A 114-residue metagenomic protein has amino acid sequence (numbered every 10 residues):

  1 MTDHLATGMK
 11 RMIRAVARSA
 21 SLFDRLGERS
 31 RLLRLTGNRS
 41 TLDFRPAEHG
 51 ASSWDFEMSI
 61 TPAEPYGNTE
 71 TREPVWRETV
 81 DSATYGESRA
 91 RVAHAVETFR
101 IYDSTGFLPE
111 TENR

Functional and structural regions predicted by a protein language model:
M1-R39: Negatively charged, low-complexity tracts enriched in Asp/Glu with abundant Ser/Thr
A6-M12, A20, G67-R114: Mixed-charge, Lys/Arg-enriched low-complexity segments
V16-R18, G27, G37, H49-F56 (+4 more regions): Intrinsic disorder/low-complexity segments
F23-A63: Amphipathic, interaction-prone secondary-structure segments
